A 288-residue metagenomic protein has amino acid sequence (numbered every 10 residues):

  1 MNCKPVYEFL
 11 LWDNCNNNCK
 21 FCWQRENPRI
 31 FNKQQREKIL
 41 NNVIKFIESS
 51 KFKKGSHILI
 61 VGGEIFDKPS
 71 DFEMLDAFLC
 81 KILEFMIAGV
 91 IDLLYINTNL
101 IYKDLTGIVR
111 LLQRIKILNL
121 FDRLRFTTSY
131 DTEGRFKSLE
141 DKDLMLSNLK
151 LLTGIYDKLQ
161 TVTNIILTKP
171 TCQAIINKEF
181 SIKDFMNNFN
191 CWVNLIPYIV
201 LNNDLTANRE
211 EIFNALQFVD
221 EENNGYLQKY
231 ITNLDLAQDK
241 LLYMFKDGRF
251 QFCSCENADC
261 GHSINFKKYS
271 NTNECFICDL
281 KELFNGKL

Functional and structural regions predicted by a protein language model:
M1-K38, S254: Canonical Radical SAM [4Fe-4S] cluster-binding loop centered on the CxxxCxxC motif and its immediate flanking residues
P5, K54-S56, Q238: Exposed loop/turn and edge beta-strand positions of beta-sandwich/beta-sheet ligand-binding modules
Y7, L11, F126-T128, T163 (+1 more regions): A structural signal for short, well-ordered beta-strand segments
L11, V61-G62: A secondary-structure boundary/capping signal
N16, I65, I101-Y102, D131-E133 (+5 more regions): Short, solvent-exposed loop/turn segments at secondary-structure junctions
P28-F31, F66-D67, K103: Glycine-/small-residue-rich active-site loops that bind phosphorylated ligands and cofactors
L40, I44-I60, K68-I196: Radical SAM/AdoMet-radical enzyme domain recognition
V200-L288: Accessory C-terminal segments flanking Radical SAM cores
